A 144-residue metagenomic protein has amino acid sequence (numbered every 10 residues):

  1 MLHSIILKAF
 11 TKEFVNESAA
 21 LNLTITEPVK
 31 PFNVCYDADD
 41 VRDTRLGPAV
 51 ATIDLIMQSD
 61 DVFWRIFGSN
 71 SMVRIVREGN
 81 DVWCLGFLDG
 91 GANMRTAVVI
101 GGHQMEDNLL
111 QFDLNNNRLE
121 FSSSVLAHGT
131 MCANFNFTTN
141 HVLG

Functional and structural regions predicted by a protein language model:
M1-G144: C-terminal catalytic lobe of pepsin-like aspartyl proteases
